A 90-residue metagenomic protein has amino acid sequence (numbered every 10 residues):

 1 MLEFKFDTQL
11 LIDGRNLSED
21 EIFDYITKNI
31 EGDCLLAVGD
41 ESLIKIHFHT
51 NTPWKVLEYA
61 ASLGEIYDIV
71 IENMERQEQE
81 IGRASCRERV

Functional and structural regions predicted by a protein language model:
M1-R89: N-terminal loops that bind phosphate or other acidic moieties and the adjacent beta-alpha structural core
